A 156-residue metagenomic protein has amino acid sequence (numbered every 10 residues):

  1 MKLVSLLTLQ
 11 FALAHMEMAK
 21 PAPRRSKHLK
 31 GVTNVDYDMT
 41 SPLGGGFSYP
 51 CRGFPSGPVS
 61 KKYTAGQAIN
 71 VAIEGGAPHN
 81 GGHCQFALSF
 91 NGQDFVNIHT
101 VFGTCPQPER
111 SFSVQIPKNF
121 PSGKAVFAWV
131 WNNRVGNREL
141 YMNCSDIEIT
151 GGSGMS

Functional and structural regions predicted by a protein language model:
M1-A19: Fungal secretory targeting signals
L13-S156: Structured recognition/catalytic domains enriched at protein termini, typified by the LPMO catalytic fold at the mature
